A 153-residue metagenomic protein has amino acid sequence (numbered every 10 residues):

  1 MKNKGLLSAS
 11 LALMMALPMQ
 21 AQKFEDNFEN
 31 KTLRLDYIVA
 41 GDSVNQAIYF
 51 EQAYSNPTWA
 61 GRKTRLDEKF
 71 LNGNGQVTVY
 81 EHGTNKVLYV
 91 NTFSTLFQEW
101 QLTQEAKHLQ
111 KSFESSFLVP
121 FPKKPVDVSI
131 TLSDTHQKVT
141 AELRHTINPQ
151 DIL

Functional and structural regions predicted by a protein language model:
M1-E25: Bacterial Sec-dependent N-terminal signal peptides
N3-G5, T103, N148: Serine/threonine-rich low-complexity intrinsically disordered regions
L17, N85, H136-K138: Residue-level signal for secondary-structure boundary sites
Q22-S115: N-terminal prosegments of processed precursors
L109-L153: Extended acidic/polar, glycine-enriched regions that form or flank non-catalytic beta-rich accessory modules
